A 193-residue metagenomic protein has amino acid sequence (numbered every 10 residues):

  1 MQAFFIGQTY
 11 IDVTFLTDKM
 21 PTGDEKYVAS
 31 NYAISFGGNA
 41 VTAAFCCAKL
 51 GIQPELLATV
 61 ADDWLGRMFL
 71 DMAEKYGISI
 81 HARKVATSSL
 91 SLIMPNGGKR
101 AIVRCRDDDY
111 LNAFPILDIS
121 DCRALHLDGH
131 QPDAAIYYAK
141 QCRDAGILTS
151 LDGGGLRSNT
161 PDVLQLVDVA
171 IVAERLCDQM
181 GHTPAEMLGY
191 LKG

Functional and structural regions predicted by a protein language model:
M1-F5, V28-A29, A124, P184-G193: Conserved phosphate-binding/catalytic region of the ribokinase-like
M1-G23: Positively charged, low-complexity intrinsically disordered leader regions
I11, G23-Y27, I34, K49-A124: Conserved N-terminal subdomain of the carbohydrate kinase-like
M20-A29, I171-V172: Short glycine/proline- and charge-enriched loop/turn segments that cap or connect secondary-structure elements
V41-K49: Histidine-anchored nucleotide/phosphate-binding helix
D62-D63, D108-D109, G129-D133, G153-R157: Short beta->alpha connector loops
A139-G193: Conserved phosphate/ATP/ADP-binding segment of small-molecule kinases
